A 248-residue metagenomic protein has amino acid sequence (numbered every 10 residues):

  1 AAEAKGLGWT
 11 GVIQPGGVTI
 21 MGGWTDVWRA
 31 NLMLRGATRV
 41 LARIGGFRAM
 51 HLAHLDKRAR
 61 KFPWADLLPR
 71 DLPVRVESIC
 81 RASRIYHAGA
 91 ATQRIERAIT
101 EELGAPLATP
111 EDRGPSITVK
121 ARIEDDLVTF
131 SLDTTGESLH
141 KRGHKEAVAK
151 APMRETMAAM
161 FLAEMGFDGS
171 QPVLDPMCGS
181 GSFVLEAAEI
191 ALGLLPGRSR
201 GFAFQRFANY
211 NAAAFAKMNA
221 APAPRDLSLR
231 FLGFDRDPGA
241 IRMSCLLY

Functional and structural regions predicted by a protein language model:
A1-I117: Non-catalytic nucleic-acid substrate-recognition regions in nucleic-acid-modifying enzymes
I13-P15, I123-D125, S180: A generic beta-sheet turn/junction motif
L72-V74, P115-V119, Q171, L227-F231: Residue-level recognition of the N-termini of beta-strands and the immediately preceding loop/turn
E77-I79, H140-R142, P224: Short glycine/proline-rich turn/loop motifs
A82, L127, G136, S182 (+1 more regions): Short loop/turn segments at secondary-structure transitions that flank enzyme active sites
V119-L132: C-terminal edge-of-domain segments
F130-G166: SAM-dependent Rossmann-like transferase core, predominantly class I methyltransferases with a strong bias toward
M153-Y248: Conserved S-adenosyl-L-methionine
